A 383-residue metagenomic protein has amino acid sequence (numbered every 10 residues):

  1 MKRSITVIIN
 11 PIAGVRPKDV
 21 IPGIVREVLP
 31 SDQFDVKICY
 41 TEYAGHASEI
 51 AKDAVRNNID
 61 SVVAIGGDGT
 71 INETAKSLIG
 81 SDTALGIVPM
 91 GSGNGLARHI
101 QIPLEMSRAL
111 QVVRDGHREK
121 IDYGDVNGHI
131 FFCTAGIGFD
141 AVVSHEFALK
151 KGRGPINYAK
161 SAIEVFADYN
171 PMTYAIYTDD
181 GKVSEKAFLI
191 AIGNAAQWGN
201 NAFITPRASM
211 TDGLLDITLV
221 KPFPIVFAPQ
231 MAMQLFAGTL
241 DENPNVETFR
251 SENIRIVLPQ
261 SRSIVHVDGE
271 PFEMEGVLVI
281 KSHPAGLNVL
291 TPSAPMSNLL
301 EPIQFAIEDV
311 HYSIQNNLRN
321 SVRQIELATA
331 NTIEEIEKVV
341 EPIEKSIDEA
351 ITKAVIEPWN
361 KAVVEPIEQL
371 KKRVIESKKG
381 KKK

Functional and structural regions predicted by a protein language model:
M1-V62, M296, Q304, H311-R319 (+2 more regions): ATP/NTP phosphate-donor binding region
P11, I65-G67, M90, N194: Glycine-rich beta-strand-to-loop/alpha-helix junction loops that act as flexible
K18, T178, L219-I351, V355-K383: ATP/nucleoside-binding phosphotransfer catalytic cores, i.e., glycine-rich phosphate-binding loops
D32, G80-A84, V88-I192: Catalytic core of DAGKc-family lipid kinases
C39-T41, A64-G66, G86-V88: Structural motif
A47, G69-T74: Short glycine/serine/threonine-rich phosphate/pyrophosphate-binding segments that cradle anionic phosphate groups
G136, D140, A191-I204, P271: Glycine-rich phosphate/pyrophosphate-binding beta-alpha loops
K151-N157, P206-F227: Gly/Ser/Thr-rich active-site loops/lids in small-molecule metabolic enzymes that frequently grip phosphoryl groups
